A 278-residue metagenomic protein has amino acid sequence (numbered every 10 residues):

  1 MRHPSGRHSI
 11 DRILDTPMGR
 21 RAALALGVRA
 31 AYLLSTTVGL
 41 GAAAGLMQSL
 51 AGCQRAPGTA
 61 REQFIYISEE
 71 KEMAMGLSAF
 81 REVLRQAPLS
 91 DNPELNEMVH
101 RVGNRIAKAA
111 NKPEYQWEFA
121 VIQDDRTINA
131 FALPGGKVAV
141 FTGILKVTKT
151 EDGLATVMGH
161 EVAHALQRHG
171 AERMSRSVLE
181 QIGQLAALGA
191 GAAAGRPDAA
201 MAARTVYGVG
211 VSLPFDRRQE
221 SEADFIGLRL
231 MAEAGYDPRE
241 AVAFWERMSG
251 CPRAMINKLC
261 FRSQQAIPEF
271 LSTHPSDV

Functional and structural regions predicted by a protein language model:
R2-V278: A Zn2+-metalloprotease active-site environment signal
